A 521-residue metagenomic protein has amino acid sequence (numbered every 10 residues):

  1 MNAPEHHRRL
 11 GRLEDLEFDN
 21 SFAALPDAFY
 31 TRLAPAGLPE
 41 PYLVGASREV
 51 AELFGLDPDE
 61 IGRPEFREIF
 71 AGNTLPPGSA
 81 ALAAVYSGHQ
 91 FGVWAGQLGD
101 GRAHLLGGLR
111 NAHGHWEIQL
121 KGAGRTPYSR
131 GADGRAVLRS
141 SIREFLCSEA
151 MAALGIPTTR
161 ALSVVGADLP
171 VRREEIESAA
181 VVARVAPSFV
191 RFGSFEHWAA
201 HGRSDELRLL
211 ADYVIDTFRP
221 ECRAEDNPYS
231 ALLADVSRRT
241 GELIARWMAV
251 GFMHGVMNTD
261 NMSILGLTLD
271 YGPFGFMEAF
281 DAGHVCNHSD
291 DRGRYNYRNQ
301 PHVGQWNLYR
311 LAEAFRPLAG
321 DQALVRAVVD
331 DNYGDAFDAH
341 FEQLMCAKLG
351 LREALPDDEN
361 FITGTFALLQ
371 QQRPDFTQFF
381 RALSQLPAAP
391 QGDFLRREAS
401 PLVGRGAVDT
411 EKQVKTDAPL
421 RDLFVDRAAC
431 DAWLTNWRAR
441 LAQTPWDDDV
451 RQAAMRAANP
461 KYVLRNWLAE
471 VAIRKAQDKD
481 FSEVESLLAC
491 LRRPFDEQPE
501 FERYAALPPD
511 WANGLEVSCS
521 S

Functional and structural regions predicted by a protein language model:
M1-S87, C286, D291-S521: Regulatory N- and C-terminal appendages and interdomain linkers associated with kinase/kinase-like NTP transferase
L16-A24, L120, G124, G134 (+4 more regions): N-proximal short alpha-helices
N20, L25-F29, R125-Y128, P220-A224: A short alpha-helix capping/helix-coil boundary motif
A34-P35, D133-R135, S230-A231: Short, contiguous strand/loop micro-motifs
E40-L43, E49-D59, F66, A71-C222 (+8 more regions): Conserved ATP-binding subdomain of kinase catalytic cores across diverse folds
S141, P170-H254, L265-N360, G364: ATP-dependent phospho-/nucleotidyl transfer catalytic cores
M257: Hydrophobic HxD+1 residue recognition
